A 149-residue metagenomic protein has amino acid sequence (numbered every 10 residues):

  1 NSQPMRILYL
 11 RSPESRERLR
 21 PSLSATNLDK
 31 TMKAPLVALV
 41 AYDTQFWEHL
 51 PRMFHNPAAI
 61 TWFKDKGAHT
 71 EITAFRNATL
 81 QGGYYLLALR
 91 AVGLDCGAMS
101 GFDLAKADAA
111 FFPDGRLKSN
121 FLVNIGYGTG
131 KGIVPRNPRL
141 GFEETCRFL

Functional and structural regions predicted by a protein language model:
N1-W47, F148-L149: N-terminal amphipathic, basic helical "cap/leader" segment at the start of enzyme domains
S2-M5, L94, N120: Short secondary-structure junction motifs
P4-R6, R52-N56: Short Gly/aromatic-enriched secondary-structure transition segments
R18-R20, H49-P51, I133-R136: Short, well-ordered secondary-structure micro-motifs
S22, R52-M53, A110: Residue-level signal for well-ordered alpha-helical positions
L28-K33, V37-V40, P113-V134: A glycine-rich helix N-cap at a beta->alpha junction
A38, P57-A110: Small-aliphatic-rich amphipathic alpha-helix that forms the alpha element of a beta-alpha
H55-P57, K118-L149: C-terminal helix-cap and adjacent tail motif
